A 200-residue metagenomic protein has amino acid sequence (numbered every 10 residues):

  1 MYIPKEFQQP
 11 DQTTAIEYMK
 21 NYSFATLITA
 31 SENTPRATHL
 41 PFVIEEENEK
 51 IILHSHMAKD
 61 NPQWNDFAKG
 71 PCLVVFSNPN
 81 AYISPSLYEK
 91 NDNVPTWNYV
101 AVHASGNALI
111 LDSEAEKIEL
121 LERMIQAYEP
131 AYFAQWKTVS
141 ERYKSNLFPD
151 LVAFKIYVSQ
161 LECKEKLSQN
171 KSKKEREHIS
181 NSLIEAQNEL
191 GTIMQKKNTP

Functional and structural regions predicted by a protein language model:
Y2-T26: Short, basic/aromatic recognition patches
I16, N93, Y143-N146: A generic local secondary-structure boundary/capping motif
Y22-K59: Short beta-strand segments
S23, T38, E49-L53, A68-C72 (+2 more regions): A generic structural signal for short beta-strands and their flanking turns/coil linkers
P41, H56, V75, N107 (+1 more regions): Residue-level recognition of well-ordered beta-strand positions that form the cores of beta-sheet-rich folds across
I52-L73, N181-G191, Q195-P200: An N-terminal domain-start capping segment
K59-E119: Short, structured beta-strand-loop surface elements
L111-P200: C-terminal edge-of-domain segments
